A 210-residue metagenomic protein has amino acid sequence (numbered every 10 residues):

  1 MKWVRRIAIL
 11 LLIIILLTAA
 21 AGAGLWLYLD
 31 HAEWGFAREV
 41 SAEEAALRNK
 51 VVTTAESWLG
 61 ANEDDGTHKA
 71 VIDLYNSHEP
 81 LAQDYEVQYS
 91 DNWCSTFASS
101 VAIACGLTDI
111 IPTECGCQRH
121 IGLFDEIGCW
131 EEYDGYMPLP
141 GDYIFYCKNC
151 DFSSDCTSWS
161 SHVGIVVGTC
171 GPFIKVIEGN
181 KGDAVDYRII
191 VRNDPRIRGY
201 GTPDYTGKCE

Functional and structural regions predicted by a protein language model:
K2, L10, I15-V40, A45 (+2 more regions): Aromatic- and glycine-rich peptidoglycan recognition patches
K2, V71, Y75, F97 (+2 more regions): Aromatic side chains
G24-W26, D30, A46, S99 (+1 more regions): Activation targets extended, charge/polar-rich intrinsically disordered C-terminal tails
Y28-C105: N-terminal capping segments
N76-E79, D125-G128, V185, I189 (+1 more regions): Solvent-exposed, flexible loop/coil residues
T108-D183: ...with weaker cross-activation on analogous glycine-rich loops/strands in unrelated enzymes
